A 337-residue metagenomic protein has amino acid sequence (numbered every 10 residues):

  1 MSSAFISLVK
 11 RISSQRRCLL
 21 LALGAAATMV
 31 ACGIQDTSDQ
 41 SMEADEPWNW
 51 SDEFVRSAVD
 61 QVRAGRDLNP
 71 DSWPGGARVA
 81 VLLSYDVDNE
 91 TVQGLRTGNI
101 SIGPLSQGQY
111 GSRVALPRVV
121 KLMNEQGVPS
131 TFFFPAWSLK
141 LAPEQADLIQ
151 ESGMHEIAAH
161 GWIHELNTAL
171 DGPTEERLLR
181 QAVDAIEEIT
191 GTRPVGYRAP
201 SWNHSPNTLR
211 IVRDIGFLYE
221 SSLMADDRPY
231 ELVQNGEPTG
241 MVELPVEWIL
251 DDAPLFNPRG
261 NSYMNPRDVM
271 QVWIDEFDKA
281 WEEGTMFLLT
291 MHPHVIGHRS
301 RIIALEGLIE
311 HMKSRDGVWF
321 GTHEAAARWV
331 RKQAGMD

Functional and structural regions predicted by a protein language model:
M1-S14: N-terminal secretory signal peptides that target proteins for export/translocation
R16-L20: N-terminal export leaders
Q35-A44: C-terminal segment of N-terminal export signals and the immediately downstream linker at the start of the mature
E43-G196, S201-L244, R267-L289, G297-D337: Catalytic alpha-helical scaffold of carbohydrate-active enzymes acting on polysaccharides/glycoconjugates
V242-G260: Glycine-rich, positively charged active-site loop/lid region within alpha/beta enzyme cores that binds and organizes
H294: Substrate-binding clefts and catalytic carboxylate motifs of secreted carbohydrate-active enzymes
